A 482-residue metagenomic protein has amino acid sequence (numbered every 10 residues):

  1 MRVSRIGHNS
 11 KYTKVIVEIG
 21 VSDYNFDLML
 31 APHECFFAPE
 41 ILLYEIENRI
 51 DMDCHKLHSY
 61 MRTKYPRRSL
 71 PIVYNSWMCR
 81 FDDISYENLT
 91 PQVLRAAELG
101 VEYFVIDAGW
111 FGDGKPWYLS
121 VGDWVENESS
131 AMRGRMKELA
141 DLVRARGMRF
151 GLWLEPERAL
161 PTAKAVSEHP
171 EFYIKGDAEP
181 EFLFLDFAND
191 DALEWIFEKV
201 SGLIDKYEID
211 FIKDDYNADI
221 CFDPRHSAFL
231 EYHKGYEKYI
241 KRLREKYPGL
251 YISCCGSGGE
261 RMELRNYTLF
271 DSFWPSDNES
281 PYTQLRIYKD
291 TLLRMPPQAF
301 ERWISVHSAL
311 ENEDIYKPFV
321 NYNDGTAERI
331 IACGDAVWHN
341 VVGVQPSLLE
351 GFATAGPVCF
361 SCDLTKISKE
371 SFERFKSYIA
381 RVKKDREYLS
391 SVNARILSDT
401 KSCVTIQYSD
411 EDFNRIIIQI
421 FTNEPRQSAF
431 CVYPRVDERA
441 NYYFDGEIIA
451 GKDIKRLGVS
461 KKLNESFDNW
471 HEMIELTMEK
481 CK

Functional and structural regions predicted by a protein language model:
M1, D107, Y118-V121, E181-G202 (+2 more regions): Polysaccharide-binding and catalytic clefts of secreted carbohydrate-active enzymes
M1-Y65, D82-Y86: Beta-strand-rich recognition/accessory modules
H33, Y74, F104, V143 (+4 more regions): Conserved, mostly hydrophobic/aromatic
L70-S201, I209-F211: Aromatic-lined carbohydrate-binding/catalytic grooves of carbohydrate-active enzymes
L160-P161, A165-E194, E198, H233-T365: Glycan-recognition surfaces
F187, E424-K482: C-terminal beta-sandwich/jelly-roll accessory domains of carbohydrate-active enzymes
Q345-R395: Catalytic cores of secreted or luminal carbohydrate-active enzymes
S398-E438: Carbohydrate-binding surface patches
